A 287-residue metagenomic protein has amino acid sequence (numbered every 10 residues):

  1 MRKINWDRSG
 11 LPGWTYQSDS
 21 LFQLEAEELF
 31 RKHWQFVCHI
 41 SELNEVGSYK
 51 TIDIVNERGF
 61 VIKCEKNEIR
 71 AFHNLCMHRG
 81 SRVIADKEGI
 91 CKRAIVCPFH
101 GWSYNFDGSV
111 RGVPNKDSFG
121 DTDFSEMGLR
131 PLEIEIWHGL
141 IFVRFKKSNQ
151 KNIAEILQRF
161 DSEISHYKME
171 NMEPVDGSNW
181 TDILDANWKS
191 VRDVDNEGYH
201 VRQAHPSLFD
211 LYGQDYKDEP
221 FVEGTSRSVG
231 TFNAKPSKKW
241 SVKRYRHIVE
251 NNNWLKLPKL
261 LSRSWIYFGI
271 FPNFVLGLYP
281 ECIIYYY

Functional and structural regions predicted by a protein language model:
M1-T15, N171-M172: Short, contiguous pre-domain boundary segments
T15-I54, V61: Non-catalytic accessory segments flanking enzyme active sites
E25-F36, S109-S118, E250-N253, K259-L261: Short, basic/low-complexity N-terminal boundary segments at the transition from targeting/disordered tails
F30-W34, S81, H200: Generic structural signal for secondary-structure transition and capping sites
V37-N44, Y49-D53, S118-M127, K256-K259 (+2 more regions): Short, solvent-exposed secondary-structure boundary motifs
L43-K147, K151-D161: Rieske [2Fe-2S] iron-sulfur-binding domain
E68, N74, E135-I136, L140-Y287: C-terminal catalytic domain of Rieske-type non-heme iron oxygenases
